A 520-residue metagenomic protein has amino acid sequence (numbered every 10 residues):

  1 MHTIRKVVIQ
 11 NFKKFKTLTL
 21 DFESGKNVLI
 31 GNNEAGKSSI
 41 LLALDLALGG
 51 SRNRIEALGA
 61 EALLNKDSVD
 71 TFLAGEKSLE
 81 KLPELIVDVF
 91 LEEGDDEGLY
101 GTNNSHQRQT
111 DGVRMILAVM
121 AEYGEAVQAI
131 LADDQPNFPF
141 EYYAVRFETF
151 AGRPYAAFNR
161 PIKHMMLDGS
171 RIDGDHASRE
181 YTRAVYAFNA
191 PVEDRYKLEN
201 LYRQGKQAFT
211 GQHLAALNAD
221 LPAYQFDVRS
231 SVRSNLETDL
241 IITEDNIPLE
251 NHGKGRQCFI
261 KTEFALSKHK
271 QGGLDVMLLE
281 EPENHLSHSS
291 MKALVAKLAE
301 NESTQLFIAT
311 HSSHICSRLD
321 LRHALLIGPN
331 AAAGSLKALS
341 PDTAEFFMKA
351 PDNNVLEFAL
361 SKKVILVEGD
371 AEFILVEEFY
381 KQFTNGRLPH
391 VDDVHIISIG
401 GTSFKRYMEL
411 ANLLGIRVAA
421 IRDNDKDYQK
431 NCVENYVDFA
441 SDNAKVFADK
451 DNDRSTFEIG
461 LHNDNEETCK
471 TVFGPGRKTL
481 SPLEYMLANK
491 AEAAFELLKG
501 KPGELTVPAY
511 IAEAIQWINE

Functional and structural regions predicted by a protein language model:
M1-G49, E237-E357, F373-E378, F383 (+2 more regions): Switch/communication elements of ASCE P-loop NTPase nucleotide-binding domains
L42-Q107: Conserved P-loop NTP-binding catalytic core
E61-K77, S340-L360: Surface-exposed acidic, glycine/proline-enriched linker/cap segments that occur as 15-30-residue helix-coil
S78-L82, S105-R108, F138, S267-G272 (+4 more regions): Conserved catalytic network of the ASCE P-loop NTPase/AAA+ motor domain
P83-L85, R108-V113, V119, F140-Y143 (+7 more regions): Short glycine-/polar-rich loops that comprise or flank the Walker A/P-loop and associated switch/sensor motifs
E93-G211: Electropositive, glycine-dotted interaction segments that contact anionic polymers or phosphate-rich ligands
R179-V276, K430: Extended helical coiled-coil dimerization/tether regions that scaffold and oligomerize large DNA-maintenance assemblies
N354-I365, F373-E520: Acidic, Mg2+-coordinating catalytic modules of nucleic-acid enzymes
